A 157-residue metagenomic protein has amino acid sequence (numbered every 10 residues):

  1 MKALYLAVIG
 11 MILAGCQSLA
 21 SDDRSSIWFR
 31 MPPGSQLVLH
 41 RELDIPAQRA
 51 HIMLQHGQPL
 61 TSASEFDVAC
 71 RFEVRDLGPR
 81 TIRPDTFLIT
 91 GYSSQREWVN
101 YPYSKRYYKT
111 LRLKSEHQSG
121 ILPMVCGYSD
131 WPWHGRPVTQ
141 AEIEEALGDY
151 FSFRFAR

Functional and structural regions predicted by a protein language model:
Y5-A14: Bacterial N-terminal signal peptides
Q17-A20: Bacterial signal peptide processing site
P32-G34, I82-T86, R106-Y108: Extracytoplasmic
S35-S64: Post-signal-peptide N-terminal segment of Sec-exported extracytoplasmic proteins
E65-L77: N-terminal post-signal-peptidase region of extra-cytosolic proteins
R75-T90: Short coil-to-beta-strand transition motifs
G91-N100: Short, conserved beta-turn/loop elements at beta-strand boundaries and strand-helix junctions
H117-R157: C-terminal partner/receptor-binding element of secreted or periplasmic proteins
